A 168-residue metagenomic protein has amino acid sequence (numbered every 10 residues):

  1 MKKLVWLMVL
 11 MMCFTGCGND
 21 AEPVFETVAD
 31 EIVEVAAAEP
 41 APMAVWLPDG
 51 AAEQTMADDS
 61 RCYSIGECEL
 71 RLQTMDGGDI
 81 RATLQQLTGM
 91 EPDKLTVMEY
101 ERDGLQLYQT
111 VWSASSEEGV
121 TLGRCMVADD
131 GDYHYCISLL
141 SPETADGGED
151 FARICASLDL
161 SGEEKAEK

Functional and structural regions predicted by a protein language model:
M1-L4: Positively charged n-region of N-terminal signal peptides that target proteins for export
M12-G16: C-terminal motif of bacterial Sec signal peptides marking the signal peptidase cleavage site
G18-A21: Bacterial signal peptide processing site
P23-T27: A short aromatic-anchored loop/beta-hairpin motif
V28-E34, D58-S60, R102-W112: Short, hydrophobic/aromatic-rich segments at coil-to-beta transitions
E34-Q86, S115-G119: Secretory pathway targeting signatures of secreted, lumenal, and periplasmic proteins
A51, C136-K168: Surface-exposed amphipathic alpha-helical segments
M90-H134, S141: Signature of long, low-cysteine stretches enriched in small and polar/charged residues
